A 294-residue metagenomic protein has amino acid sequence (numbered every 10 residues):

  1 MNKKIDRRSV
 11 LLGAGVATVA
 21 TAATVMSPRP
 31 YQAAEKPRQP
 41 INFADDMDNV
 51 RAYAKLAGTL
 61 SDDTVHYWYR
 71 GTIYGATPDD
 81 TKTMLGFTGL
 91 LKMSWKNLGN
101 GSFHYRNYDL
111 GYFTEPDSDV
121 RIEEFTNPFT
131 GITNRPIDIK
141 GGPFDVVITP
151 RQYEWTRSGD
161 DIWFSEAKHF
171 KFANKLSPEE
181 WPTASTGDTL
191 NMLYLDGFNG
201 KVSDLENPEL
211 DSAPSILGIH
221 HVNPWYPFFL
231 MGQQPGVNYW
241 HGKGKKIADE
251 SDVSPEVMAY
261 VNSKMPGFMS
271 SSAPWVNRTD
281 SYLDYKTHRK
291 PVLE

Functional and structural regions predicted by a protein language model:
M1-T18: N-terminal secretory signal peptides and thylakoid transit peptides that target proteins across membranes
L12, V16, L56, L60-D62 (+1 more regions): Extended, solvent-exposed polar beta/coil surface segments
V25-T59: C-terminal segment of N-terminal export signals and the immediately downstream linker at the start of the mature
A44, R70-K92, D284-E294: Targeting-peptide/extracellular-domain and disordered-appendage signature
S61-G71: A short, Trp-centered hydrophobic/proline-enriched beta-strand micro-motif
G71-I73, K168, H221: Short beta-strand segments that buttress and anchor functional surface loops
G75, D79-S215: Predominantly extracellular/secreted and cell-surface proteins with exposed, flexible low-complexity segments
H220-E294: Edge beta-strand at a domain terminus
